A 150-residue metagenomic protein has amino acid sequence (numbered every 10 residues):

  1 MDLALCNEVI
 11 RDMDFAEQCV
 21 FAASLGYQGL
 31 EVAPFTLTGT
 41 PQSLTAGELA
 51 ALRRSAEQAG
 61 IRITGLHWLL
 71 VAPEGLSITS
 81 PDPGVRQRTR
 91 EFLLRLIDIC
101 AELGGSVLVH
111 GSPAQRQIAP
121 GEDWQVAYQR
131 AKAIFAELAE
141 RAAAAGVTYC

Functional and structural regions predicted by a protein language model:
M1, C19, P41-S43, T79-G84: Gly/Pro-rich active-site loop or hairpin
L3-N7, L30-V32, I63-W68, L108-H110 (+1 more regions): Hydrophobic faces of well-ordered beta-strands that scaffold small-molecule active sites in alpha/beta enzyme cores
N7-M13: Short polar catalytic/cofactor-binding loops
E8, P41-Q42, R86, Y128: A generic secondary-structure micro-motif detector that highlights 1-2 residue hydrophobic/ambivalent hotspots embedded
A16-E17, S55-Q58, R62, P73-C150: Active-site acidic/histidine proton-transfer and metal-coordination neighborhood in alpha/beta enzyme cores
A16-F35, L103-G104: Catalytic domains of carbohydrate-active enzymes, especially glycoside hydrolases
A22, L69-L70: Short, flexible, mixed-charge acidic loops at enzyme active sites
E31-E57, S112-A119, D123: Glycine-rich, proline-tolerant flexible connector loops at the mouths of alpha/beta enzymes
